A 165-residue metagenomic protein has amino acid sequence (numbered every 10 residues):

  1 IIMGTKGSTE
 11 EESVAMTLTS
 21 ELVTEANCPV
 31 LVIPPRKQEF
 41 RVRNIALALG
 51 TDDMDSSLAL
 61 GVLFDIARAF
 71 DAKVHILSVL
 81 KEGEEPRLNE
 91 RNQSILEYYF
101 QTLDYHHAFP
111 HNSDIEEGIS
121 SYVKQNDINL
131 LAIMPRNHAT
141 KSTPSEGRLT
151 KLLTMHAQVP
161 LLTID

Functional and structural regions predicted by a protein language model:
I1-Q38, K124-D165: Gly/Ser-rich helix-loop-strand patches that form or flank binding pockets for ribonucleotide-derived cofactors
G7-S8, D52, N112-I115: Short beta->alpha connector loops
V14-M16, E21-A26, K37-V79, G83 (+2 more regions): Short acidic/Ser/Thr-enriched loop-to-helix initiation segments
L18, L88, D114-S120, R148-L149: Short acidic active-site motifs
Q38-F40, N112-E117: A short acidic, often aromatic-flanked loop/helix-cap motif at beta-alpha or helix-coil junctions that lines enzyme
L63, I119, L153: Aromatic/hydrophobic pocket-lining residues that form π-stacking "cages" and hydrophobic walls in ligand
L80, H106-D114: Short beta->alpha junction loops
R87-L88, Q101, P110, V123-N126: Intrinsically disordered, low-complexity segments enriched in Gly and acidic/Ser/Thr residues that form flexible
